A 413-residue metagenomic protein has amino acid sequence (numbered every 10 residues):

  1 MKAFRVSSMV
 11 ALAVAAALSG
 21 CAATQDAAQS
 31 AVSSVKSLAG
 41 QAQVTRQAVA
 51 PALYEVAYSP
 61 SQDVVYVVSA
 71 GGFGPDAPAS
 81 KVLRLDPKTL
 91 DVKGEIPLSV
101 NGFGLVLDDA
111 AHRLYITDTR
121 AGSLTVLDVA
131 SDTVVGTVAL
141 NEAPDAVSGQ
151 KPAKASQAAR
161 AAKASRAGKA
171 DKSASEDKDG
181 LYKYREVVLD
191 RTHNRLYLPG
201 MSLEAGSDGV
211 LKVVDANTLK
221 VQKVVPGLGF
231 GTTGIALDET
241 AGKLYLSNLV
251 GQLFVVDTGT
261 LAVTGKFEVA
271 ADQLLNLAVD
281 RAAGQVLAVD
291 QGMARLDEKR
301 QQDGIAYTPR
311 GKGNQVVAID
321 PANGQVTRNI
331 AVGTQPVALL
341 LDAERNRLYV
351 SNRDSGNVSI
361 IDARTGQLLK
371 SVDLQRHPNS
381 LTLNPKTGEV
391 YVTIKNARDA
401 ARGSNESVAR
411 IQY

Functional and structural regions predicted by a protein language model:
M1-T24: Gram-negative bacterial Sec-dependent N-terminal signal peptides
C21-Y413: Predominantly soluble domains enriched in secretory-pathway, periplasmic, or organellar proteins
